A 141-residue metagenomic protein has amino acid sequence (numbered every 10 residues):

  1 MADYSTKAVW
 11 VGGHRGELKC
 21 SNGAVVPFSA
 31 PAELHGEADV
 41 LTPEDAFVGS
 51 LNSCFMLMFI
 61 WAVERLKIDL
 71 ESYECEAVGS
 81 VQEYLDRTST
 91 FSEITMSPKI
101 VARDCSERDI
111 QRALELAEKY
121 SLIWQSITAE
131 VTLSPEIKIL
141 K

Functional and structural regions predicted by a protein language model:
M1-G49, I60-K141: Extended beta-strand/beta-hairpin segments
C54: Alpha-helical metal-binding/catalytic segments enriched in His/Glu/Asp
L57: Active-site-adjacent loop/helix segments that line or gate small-molecule/cofactor pockets in enzymes
